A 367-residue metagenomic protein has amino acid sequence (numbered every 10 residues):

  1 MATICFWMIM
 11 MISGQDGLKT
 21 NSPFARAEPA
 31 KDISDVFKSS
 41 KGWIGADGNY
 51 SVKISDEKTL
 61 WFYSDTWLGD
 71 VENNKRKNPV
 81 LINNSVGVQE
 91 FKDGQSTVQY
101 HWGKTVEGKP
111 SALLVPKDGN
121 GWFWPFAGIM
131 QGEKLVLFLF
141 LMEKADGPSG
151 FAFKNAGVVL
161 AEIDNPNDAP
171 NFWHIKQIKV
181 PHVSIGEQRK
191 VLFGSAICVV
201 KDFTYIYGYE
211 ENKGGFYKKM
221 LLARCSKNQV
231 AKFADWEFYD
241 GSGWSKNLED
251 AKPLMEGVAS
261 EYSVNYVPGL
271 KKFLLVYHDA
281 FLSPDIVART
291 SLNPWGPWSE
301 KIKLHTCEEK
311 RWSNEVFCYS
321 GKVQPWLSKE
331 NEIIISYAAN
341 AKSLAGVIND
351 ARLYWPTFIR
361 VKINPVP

Functional and structural regions predicted by a protein language model:
M1-T20: Bacterial Sec-dependent N-terminal signal peptides
G17-I44, K53-G121, M130-G186, V200-G257 (+3 more regions): Beta-rich carbohydrate-recognition and catalytic domains
G45-D47, W122-P125, V191-F193, V258-S260 (+2 more regions): Beta-rich catalytic cores
S51, G128, S195-I197, Y262-V264 (+1 more regions): Hydrophobic core register within WD40 beta-propeller blades
